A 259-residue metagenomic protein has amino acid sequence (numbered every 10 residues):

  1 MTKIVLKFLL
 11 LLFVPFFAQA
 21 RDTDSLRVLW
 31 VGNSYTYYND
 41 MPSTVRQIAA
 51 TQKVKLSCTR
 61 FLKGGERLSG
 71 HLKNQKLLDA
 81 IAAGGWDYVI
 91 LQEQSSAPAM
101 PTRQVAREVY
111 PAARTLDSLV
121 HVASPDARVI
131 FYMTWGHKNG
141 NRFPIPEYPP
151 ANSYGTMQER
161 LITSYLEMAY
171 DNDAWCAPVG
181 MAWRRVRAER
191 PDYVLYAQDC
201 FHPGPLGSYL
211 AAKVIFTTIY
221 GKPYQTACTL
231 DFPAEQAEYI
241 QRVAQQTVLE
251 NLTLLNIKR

Functional and structural regions predicted by a protein language model:
M1-T23: Bacterial Sec-dependent N-terminal signal peptides
S25-L29, Y35-L116, P125: Conserved SGNH/GDSL esterase-like catalytic core that processes O-acyl groups on lipids and polysaccharides
G32-Y35, R103, R107, N152-G155 (+2 more regions): Charge-dense, low-complexity intrinsically disordered segments
D40, R46, A50, Q94 (+7 more regions): Sec-exported extracytoplasmic/periplasmic mature domains
L78-F201, P205: Alpha-helical cap/lid subdomain in secreted, periplasmic, or secretory-pathway luminal O-acyl-processing enzymes
L195, H202, Y209-R259: Conserved catalytic region of serine esterases and O-acyltransferases that act on ester linkages in lipids
